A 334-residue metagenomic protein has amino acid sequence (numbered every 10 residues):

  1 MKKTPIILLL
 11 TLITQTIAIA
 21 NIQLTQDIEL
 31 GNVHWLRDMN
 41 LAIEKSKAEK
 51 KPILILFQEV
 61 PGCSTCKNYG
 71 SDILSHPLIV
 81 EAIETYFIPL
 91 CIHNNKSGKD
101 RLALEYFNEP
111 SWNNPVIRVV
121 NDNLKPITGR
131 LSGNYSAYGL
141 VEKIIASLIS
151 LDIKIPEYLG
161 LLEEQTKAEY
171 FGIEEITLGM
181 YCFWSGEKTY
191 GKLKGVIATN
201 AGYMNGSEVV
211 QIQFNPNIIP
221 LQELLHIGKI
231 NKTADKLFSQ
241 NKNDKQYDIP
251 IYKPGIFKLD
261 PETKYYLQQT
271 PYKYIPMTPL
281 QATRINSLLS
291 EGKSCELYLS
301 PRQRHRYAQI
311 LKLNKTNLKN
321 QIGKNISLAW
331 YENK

Functional and structural regions predicted by a protein language model:
I7-T16: Bacterial N-terminal signal peptides
N21-E49, V141, A146-K167: N-terminal leader/targeting and pre-domain segments
V33-R37, Q58-E59, I79-D100, N200-G206 (+1 more regions): Thiol-based oxidoreductase modules, predominantly thioredoxin-like and allied folds used for disulfide exchange
E49-P61, G172-G179: Short active-site neighborhood of thiol/selenol oxidoreductases, capturing the structured segment around
P52, A103-V120, E208, A234-D235: Structural micro-motif
T65-A82, G186-I197: Typically the conserved alpha-helix immediately C-terminal to a functionally engaged Cys/Sec in thioredoxin-like
D72, S111-I153: Non-catalytic, surface beta->alpha helical segment in thiol-disulfide oxidoreductase systems
Y138-K334: Flexible coil/turn and secondary-structure edge motifs
